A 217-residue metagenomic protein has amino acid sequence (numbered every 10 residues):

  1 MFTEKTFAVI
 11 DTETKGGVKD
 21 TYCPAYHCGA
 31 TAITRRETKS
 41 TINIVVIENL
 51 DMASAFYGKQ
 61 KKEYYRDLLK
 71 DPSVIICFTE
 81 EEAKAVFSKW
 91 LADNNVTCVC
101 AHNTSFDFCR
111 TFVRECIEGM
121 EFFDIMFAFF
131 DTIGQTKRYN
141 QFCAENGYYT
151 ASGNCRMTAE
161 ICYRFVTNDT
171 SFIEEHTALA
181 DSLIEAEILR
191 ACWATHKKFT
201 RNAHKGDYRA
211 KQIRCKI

Functional and structural regions predicted by a protein language model:
M1-F2, T12-T21, V166-T170, A191-H196: Hydrophobic, well-ordered secondary-structure scaffolds
F2-F112: Conserved non-catalytic scaffold segment of RNase H-like nuclease domains
V9-D11, F122, E185: Generic enzyme active-site microenvironment
T14-G16, F127, I184: Short, glycine/acidic-enriched loop or turn micro-motifs at the edges of active sites
D71-V74, E115-E118, D169-E174: Short, polar/flexible loop-turn hinges at active-site or ligand-entry regions and domain interfaces
C98-T104, C109-R110, G147-I217: Acidic, Mg2+-coordinating catalytic module of metal-dependent nucleases/exonucleases that use a two-metal-ion mechanism
S105-M126: Substrate-recognition/cap helix-loop segment adjacent to the acidic, metal-dependent catalytic center of Asp-based
D124-A151: Short alpha-helix plus adjacent loop in nuclease-associated cores
